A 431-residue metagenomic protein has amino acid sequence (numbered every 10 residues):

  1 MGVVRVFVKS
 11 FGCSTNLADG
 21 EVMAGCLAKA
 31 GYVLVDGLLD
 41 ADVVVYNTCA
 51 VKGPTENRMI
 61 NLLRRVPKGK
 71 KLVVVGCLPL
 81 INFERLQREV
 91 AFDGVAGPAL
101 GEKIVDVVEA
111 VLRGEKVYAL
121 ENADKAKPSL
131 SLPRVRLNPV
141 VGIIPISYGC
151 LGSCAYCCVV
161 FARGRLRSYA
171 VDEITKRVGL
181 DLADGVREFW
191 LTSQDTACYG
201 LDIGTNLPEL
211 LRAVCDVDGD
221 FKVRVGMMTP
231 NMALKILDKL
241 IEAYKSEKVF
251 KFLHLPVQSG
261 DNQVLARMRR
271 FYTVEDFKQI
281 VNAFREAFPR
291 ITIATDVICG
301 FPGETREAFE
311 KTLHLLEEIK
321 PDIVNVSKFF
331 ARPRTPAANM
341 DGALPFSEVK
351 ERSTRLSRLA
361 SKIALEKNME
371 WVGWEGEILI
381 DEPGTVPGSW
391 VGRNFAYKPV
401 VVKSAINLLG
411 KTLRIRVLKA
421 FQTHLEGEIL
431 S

Functional and structural regions predicted by a protein language model:
M1-C198, I236, L253, E275-E286 (+3 more regions): Proteins enriched for Cys/Gly/acidic motifs involved in redox and nucleic-acid/cofactor modification
V73, I81-N82, L86, A183-R306: Conserved SAM/AdoMet-binding glycine-rich loop
E102, G152, A197, N262-Q263 (+2 more regions): Glycine-centered loop/turn positions within well-structured domains that cap or flank conserved ligand/cofactor-binding
L137-V140, C150-G152, S259, P289 (+4 more regions): Short flexible coil/turn linkers enriched for glycine and charged/polar residues that connect secondary-structure
C158-V159, M268, N339: Mobile active-site "lid"/loop adjacent to the S-adenosyl-L-methionine
L191, V225, L255, D296 (+5 more regions): Conserved, mostly hydrophobic/aromatic
E304, K320-D322: Contiguous mid-protein beta-loop-alpha structural module that forms a pocket-lining wall or clamp of enzyme active
N339-S431: Terminal RNA-binding accessory module
